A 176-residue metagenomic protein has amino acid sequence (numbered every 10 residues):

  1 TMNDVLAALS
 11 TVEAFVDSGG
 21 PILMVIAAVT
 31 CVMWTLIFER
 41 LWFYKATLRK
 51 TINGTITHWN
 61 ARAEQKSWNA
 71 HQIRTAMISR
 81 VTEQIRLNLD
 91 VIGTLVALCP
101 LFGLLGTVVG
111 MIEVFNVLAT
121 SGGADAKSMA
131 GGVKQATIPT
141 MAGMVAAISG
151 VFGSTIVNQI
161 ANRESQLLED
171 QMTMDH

Functional and structural regions predicted by a protein language model:
T1-Q65, E83-S165: Hydrophobic alpha-helical transmembrane segments of small proteolipidic membrane proteins, enriched in energy-coupled
W59-N69, T173-H176: Cytosolic juxtamembrane regulatory segments of multi-pass membrane proteins
S79: Residues that scaffold, gate, or flank divalent-cation-dependent active/transport sites
I160-H176: Cytoplasmic juxtamembrane regions at transmembrane-helix boundaries
